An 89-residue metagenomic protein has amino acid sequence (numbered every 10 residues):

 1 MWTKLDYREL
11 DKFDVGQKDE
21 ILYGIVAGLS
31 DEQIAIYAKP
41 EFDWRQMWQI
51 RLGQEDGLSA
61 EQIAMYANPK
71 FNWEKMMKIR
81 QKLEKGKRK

Functional and structural regions predicted by a protein language model:
M1-K89: General marker for long, soluble alpha-helical cores
